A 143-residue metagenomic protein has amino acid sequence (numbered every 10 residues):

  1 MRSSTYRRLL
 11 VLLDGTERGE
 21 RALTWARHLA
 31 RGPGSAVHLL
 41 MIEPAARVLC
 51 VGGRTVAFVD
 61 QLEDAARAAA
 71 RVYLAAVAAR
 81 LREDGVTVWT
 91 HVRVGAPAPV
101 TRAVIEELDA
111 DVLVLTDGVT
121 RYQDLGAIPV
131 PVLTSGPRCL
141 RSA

Functional and structural regions predicted by a protein language model:
R2-A57: Small/aliphatic-rich secondary-structure junction motif
T5, R102-A143: Gly/Ser-rich helix-loop-strand patches that form or flank binding pockets for ribonucleotide-derived cofactors
L29, R80, V100-V104, L108: CheY-like receiver
H38-L40, W89-R93, L133: General small-molecule cofactor/ligand-binding pocket signal
A57-V72: A short acidic, glycine-rich active-site loop that binds or catalyzes chemistry on phosphate/adenosine moieties
Y73-W89: A structural motif corresponding to the C-terminal end of an alpha-helix and its immediate exit/capping segment
V92-V100: Charged docking surfaces used in two-component/phosphorelay signaling
